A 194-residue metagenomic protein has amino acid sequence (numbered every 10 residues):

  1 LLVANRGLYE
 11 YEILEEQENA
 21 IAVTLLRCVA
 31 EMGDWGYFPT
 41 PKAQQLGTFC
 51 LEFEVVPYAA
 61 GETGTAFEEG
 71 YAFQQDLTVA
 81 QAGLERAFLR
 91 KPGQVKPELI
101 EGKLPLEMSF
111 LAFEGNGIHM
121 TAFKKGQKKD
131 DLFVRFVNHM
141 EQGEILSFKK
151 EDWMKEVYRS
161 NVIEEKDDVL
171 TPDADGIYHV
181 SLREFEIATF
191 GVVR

Functional and structural regions predicted by a protein language model:
L1-R194: Terminal accessory/anchoring regions of large secretory-pathway or extracellular enzymes
